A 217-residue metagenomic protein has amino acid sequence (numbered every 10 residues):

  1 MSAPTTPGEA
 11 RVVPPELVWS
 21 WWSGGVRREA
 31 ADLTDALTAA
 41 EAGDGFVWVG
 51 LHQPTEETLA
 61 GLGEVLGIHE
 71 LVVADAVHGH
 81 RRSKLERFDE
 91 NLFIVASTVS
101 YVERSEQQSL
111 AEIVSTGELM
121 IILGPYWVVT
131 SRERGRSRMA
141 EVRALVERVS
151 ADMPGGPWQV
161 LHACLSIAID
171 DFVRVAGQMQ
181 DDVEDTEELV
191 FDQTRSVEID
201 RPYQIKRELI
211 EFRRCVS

Functional and structural regions predicted by a protein language model:
M1-S217: Peripheral, non-transmembrane regulatory/ligand-interaction domains of membrane transport proteins
